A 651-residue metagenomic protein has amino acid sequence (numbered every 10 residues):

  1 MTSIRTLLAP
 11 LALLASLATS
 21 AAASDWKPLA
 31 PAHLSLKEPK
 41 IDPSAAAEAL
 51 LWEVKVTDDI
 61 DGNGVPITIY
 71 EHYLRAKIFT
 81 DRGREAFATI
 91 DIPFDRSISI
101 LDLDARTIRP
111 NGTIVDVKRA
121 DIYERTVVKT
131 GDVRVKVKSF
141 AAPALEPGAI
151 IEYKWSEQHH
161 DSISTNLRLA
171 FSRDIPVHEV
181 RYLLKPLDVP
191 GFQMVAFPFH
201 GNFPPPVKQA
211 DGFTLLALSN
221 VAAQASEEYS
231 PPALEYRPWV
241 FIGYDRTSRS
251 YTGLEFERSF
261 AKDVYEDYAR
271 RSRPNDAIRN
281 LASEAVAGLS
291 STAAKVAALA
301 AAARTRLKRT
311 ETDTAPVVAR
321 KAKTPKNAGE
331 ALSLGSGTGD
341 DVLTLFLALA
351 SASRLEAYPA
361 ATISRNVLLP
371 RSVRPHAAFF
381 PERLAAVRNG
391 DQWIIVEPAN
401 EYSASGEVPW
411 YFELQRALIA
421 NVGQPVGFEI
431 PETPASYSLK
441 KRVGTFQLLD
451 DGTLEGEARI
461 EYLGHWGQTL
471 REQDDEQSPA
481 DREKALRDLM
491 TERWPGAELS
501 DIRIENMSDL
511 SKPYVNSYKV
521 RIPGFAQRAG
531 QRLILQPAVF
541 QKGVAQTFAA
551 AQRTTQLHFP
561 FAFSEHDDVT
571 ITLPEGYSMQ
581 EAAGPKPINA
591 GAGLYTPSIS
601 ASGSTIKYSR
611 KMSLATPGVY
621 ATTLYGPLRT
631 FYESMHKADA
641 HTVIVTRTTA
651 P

Functional and structural regions predicted by a protein language model:
M1-T6: Positively charged n-region of N-terminal signal peptides that target proteins for export
L8-A18: Bacterial N-terminal signal peptides
A22-P651: A sensor for short, sequence-defined functional sites
